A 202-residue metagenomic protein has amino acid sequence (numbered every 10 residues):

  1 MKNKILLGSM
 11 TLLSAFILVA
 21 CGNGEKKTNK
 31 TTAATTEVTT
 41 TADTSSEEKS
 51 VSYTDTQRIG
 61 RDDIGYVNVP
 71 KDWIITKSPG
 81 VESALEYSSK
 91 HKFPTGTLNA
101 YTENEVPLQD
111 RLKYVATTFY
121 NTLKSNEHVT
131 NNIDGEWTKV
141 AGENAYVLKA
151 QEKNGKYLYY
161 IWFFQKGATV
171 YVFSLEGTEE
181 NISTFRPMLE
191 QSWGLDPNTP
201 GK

Functional and structural regions predicted by a protein language model:
M1-I5: Positively charged n-region of N-terminal signal peptides that target proteins for export
L6-L13: Sec-dependent N-terminal signal peptides
L7, E25-P70, K202: N-terminal, intrinsically disordered, polar/charged segments of Gram-positive cell-envelope systems that serve as
I17-A20: C-terminal motif of bacterial Sec signal peptides marking the signal peptidase cleavage site
R58, Y101-D110, S174-E179: Second-shell loop/turn segments in exported
I64-G80, L189-P200: Short conserved aromatic/hydrophobic patches within beta-strands of well-structured domains
P79-Q165, T169: Conserved polar/disulfide-associated segments of primarily extracytoplasmic proteins
Y171-K202: Surface-exposed amphipathic alpha-helical segments
